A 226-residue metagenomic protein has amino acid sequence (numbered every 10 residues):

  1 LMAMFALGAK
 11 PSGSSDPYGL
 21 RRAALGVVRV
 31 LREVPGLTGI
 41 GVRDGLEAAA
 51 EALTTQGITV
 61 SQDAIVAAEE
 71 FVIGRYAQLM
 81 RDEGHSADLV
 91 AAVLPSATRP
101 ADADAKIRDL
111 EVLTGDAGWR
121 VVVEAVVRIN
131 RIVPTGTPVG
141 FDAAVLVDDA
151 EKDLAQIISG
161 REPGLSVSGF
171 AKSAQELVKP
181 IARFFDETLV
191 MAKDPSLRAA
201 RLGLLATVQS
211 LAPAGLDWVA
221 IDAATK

Functional and structural regions predicted by a protein language model:
L1-K226: Amphipathic alpha-helical "coupling" segments that flank catalytic cores
